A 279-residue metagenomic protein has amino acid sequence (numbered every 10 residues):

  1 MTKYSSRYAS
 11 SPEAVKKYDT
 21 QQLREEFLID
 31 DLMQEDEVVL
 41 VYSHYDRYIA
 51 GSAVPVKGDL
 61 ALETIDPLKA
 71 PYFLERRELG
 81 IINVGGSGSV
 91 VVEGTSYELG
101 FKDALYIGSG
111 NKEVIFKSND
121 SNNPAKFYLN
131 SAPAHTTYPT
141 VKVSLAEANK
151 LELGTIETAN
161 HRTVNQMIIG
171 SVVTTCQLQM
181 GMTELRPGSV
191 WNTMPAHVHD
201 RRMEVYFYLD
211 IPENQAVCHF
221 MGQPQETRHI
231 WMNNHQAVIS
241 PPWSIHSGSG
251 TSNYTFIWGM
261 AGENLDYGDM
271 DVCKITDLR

Functional and structural regions predicted by a protein language model:
M1-L74, E78-L79, D277-L278: Hydrophobic, proline/glycine-rich low-complexity stretches
E35-P67, H161-E204: A short glycine-rich, His/Asp/Glu-containing loop-to-beta-strand
F73-G100, Y208-N234: A short beta-strand-loop-beta hairpin characteristic of the jelly-roll/cupin
G85-P133: Acidic, low-complexity central loop/insert segments
L99-N119, W231-S252, G259-A261: Conserved metal-binding segment of the jelly-roll/cupin
N122-R162, I257-R279: Double-stranded beta-helix
A216-V217, T227-H229, S247-S249, L265-G268: Short active-site-adjacent structural elements
